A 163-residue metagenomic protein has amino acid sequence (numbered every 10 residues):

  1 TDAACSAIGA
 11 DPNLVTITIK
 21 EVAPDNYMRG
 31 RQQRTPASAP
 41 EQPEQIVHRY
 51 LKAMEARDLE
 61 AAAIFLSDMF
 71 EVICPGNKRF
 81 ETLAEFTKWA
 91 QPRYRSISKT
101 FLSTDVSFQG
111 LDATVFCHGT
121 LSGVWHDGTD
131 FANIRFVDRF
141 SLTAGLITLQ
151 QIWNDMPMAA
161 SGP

Functional and structural regions predicted by a protein language model:
T1-A39: A domain-level signal for the structural core that forms small-molecule/cofactor-binding pockets and catalytic centers
A4, I17, Y50, A61-A63 (+6 more regions): Hydrophobic pocket/interface hotspot
T18-K20, I73, W153: Solvent-exposed beta-strand sheet faces enriched in polar/charged residues
T35-D68, P163: Short, low-complexity N-terminal intrinsically disordered segments enriched in polar/charged residues
E60-L111: A solvent-exposed, acidic/Ser-Thr-rich amphipathic alpha-helical stretch
L111-L121: A short hydrophobic beta-strand element
T120-A144: Exposed beta-sheet edge and beta->alpha loop/turn motif
R135-P163: Short beta-strand edge/turn micro-motifs at domain boundaries
